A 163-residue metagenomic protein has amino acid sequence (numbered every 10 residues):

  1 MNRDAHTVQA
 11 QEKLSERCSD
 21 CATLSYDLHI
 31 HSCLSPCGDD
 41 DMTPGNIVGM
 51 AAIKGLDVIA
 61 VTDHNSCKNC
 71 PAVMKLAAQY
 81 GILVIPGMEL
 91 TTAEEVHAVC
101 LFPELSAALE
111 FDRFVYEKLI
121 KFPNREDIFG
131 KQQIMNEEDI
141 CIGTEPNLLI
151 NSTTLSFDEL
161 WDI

Functional and structural regions predicted by a protein language model:
N2-R17, T23, L76-I163: Extended substrate/RNA-proximal surfaces in nucleic-acid metabolism proteins
C18-C21, S32-L34: An N-terminal RHG(E/S)-centered segment typical of histidine phosphatases
Y26-I30, I59-A60, V84-M88: Hydrophobic faces of well-ordered beta-strands that scaffold small-molecule active sites in alpha/beta enzyme cores
H29, D63, C100: Conserved, mostly hydrophobic/aromatic
S32-M42: Acidic/histidine-rich helix-loop elements that form or flank divalent-metal/phosphate-binding sites at the catalytic
C33-S35, V61-P71, T91-E94: Active-site environment of divalent metal-dependent phosphoester hydrolases
I47, C70-V73, L160: Aromatic/hydrophobic pocket-lining residues that form π-stacking "cages" and hydrophobic walls in ligand
V48-H64, E89: Divalent metal-dependent hydrolysis catalytic cores, especially in the metallo-beta-lactamase
